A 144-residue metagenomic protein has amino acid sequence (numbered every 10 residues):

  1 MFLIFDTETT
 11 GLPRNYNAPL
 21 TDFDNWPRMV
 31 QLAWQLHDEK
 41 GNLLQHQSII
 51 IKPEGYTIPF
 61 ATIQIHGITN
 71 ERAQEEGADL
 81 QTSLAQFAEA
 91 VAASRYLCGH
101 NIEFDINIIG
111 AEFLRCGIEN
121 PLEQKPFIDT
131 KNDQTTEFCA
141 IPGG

Functional and structural regions predicted by a protein language model:
M1-E123: Conserved non-catalytic scaffold segment of RNase H-like nuclease domains
P126-G144: Short alpha-helix plus adjacent loop in nuclease-associated cores
